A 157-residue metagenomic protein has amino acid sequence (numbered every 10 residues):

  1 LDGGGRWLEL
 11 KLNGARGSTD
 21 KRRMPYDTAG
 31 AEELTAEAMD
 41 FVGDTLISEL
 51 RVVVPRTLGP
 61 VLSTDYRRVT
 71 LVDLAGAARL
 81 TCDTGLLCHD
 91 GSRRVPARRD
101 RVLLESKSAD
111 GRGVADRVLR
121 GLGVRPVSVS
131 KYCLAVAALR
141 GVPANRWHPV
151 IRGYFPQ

Functional and structural regions predicted by a protein language model:
L1-Q157: Phosphate-end processing signature that detects enzymes handling 5′-triphosphorylated RNA and polyphosphate
